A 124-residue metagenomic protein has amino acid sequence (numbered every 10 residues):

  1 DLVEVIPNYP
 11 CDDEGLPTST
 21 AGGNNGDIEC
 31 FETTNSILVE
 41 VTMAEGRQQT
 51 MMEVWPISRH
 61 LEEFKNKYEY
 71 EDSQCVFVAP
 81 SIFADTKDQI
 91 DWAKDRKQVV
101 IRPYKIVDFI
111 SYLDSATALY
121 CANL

Functional and structural regions predicted by a protein language model:
D1-L124: Catalytic core segments in nucleotide and nucleic-acid processing enzymes
